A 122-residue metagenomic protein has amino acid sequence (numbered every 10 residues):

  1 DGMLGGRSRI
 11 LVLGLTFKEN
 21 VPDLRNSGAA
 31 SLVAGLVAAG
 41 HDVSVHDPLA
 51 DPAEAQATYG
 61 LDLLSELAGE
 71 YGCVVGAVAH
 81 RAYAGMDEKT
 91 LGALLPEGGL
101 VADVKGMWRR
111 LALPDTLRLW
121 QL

Functional and structural regions predicted by a protein language model:
D1-L122: Structural/interface elements that position substrates and couple domains in central-metabolism enzymes
